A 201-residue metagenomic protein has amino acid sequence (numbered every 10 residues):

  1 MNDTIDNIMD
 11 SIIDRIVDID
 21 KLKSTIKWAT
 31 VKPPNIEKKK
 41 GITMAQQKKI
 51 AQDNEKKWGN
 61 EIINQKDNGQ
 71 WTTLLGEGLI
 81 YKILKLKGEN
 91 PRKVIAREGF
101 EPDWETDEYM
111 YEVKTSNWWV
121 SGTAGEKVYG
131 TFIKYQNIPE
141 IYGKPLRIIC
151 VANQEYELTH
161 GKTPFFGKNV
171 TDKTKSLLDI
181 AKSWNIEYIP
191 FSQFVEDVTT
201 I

Functional and structural regions predicted by a protein language model:
N2-K93: Acidic-basic catalytic patches of nuclease active cores, encompassing PD-(D/E)XK and other metal-cofactor nuclease
L74, G78, K82, F132 (+1 more regions): Residue-level marker for well-ordered alpha-helical positions
I80-G88, Y135-Y142, L177-A181: Hydrophobic, Leu/Ile/Phe/Ala-enriched alpha-helical segments that form helix-helix packing faces
A96-R97: ATP-binding glycine-rich phosphate-binding loop
F100: Beta-rich catalytic cores
W104-N117: Conserved catalytic cores of phosphodiester-cleaving nucleases, focusing on short active-site segments
T115-N169: Catalytic cores of nucleic-acid endonucleases
R147-I201: Domain-level recognition of nuclease-like catalytic cores that cleave nucleotide substrates
